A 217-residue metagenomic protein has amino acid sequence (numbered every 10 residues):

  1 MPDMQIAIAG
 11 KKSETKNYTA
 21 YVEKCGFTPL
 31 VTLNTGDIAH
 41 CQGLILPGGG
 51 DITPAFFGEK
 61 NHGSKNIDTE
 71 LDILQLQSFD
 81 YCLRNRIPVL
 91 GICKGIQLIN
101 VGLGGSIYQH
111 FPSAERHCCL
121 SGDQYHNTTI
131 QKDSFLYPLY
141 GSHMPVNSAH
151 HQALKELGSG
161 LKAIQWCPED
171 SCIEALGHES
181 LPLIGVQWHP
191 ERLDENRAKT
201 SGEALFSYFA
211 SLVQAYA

Functional and structural regions predicted by a protein language model:
M1-K94, N100-G102, Y108, P112-Q124 (+7 more regions): N-terminal beta1-alpha1 cap of cysteine-dependent amidohydrolase-like domains
S148: DNA-recognition element of transcription regulators
L181-G185: Catalytic histidine neighborhood in serine/cysteine hydrolases with alpha/beta-hydrolase-type architecture
